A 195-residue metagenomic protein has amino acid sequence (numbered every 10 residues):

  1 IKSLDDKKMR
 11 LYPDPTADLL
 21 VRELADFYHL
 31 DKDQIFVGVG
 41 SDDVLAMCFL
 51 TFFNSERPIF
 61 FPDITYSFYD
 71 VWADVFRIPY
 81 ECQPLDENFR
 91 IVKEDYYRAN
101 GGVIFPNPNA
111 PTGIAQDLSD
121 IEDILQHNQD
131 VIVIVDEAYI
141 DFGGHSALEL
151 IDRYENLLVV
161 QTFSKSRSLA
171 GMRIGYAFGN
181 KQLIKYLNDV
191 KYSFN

Functional and structural regions predicted by a protein language model:
I1-D42, M47: N-terminal small-domain helix-loop-helix segment of the aminotransferase-like
K2, D26, L50-N54, V71-V75 (+3 more regions): Short, well-ordered alpha-helices that flank and scaffold nucleotide-derived cofactor binding pockets
T16, N156-N195: PLP-dependent aminotransferase class I/II
D31-I35, E56-P58, E137, E155-N156: Short acidic capping loops at alpha-helix termini that bridge into adjacent secondary structure
S41-D42, Y66, N107-T112, K165: Short glycine-rich anion-binding loops that position phosphate/pyrophosphate groups of nucleotides and phosphorylated
T51-P106: PLP-dependent aminotransferase-like
R90-A99, P111-S166: Active-site pre-lysine segment of PLP-dependent enzymes
